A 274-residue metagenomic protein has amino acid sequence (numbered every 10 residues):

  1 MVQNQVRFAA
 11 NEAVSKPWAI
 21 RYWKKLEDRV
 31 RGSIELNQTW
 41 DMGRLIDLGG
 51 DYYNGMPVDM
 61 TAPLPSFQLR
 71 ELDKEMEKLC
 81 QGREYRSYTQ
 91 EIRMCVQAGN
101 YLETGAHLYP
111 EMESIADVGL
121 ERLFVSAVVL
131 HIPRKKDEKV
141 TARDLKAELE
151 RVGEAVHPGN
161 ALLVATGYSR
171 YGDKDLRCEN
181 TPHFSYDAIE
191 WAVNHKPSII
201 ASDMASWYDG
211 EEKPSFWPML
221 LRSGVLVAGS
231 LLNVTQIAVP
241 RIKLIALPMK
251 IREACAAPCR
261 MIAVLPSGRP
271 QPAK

Functional and structural regions predicted by a protein language model:
N4-K274: Active-/binding-site microenvironments in catalytic and ligand-binding cores
